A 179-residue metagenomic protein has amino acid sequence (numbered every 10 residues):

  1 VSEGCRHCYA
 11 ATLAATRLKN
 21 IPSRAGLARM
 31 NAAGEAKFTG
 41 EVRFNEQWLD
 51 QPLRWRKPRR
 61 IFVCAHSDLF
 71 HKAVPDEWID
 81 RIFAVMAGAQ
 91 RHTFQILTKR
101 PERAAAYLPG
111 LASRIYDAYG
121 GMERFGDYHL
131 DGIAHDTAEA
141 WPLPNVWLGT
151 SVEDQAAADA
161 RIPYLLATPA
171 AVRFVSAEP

Functional and structural regions predicted by a protein language model:
V1-N145, Q155-A157: Conserved Radical SAM active-site core
F62-V63, G149, S176: Structural motif
W78-M86, P163-A170, V175: Long, well-ordered alpha-helical scaffolding segments within enzyme catalytic domains, especially pronounced
T93, W147, V172-F174: Proline-centered loop/turn at the N-terminus of a beta-strand
I96, L148, L165: Conserved hydrophobic/aromatic pocket- or pore-lining residues that grip, position, or stack substrates in active sites
V152-D154, A158, L166-P179: Histidine/lysine/aspartate-rich catalytic loop segments that bind and position anionic ligands
